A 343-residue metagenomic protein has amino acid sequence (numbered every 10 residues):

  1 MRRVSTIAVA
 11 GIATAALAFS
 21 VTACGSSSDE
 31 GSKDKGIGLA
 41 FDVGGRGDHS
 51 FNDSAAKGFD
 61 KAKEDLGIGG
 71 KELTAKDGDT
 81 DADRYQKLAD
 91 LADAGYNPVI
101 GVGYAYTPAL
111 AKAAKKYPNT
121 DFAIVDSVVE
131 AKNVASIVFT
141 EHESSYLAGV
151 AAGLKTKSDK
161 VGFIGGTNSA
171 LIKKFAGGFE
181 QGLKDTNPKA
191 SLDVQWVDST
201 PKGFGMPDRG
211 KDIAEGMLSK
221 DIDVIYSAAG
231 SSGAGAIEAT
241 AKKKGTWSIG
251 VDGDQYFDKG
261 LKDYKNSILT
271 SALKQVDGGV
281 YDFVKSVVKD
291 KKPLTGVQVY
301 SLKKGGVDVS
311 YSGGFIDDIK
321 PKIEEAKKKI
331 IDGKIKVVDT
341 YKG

Functional and structural regions predicted by a protein language model:
M1-I12: Bacterial N-terminal signal peptides that target proteins for export
A13-L17: Sec-dependent N-terminal signal peptides
F19-A23: C-terminal motif of bacterial Sec signal peptides marking the signal peptidase cleavage site
C24, D29-G343: A residue-level marker of the well-folded mature domains of exported/periplasmic proteins
